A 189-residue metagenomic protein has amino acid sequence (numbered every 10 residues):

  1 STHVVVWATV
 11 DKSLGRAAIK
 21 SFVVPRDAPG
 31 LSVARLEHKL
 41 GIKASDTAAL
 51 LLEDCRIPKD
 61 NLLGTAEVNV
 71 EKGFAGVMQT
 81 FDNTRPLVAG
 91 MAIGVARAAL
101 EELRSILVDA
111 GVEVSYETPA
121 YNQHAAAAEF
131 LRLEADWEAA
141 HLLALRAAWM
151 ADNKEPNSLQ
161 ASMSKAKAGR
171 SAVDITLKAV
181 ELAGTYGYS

Functional and structural regions predicted by a protein language model:
S1-V33: A short core secondary-structure module
K12-R16, L40-A44, N69-E71: Solvent-exposed alpha-helices and their adjacent loops that cap or buttress functional pockets in soluble metabolic
D27-R56: Flexible, small-/acidic-enriched active-site or ligand-binding loops
L31-V33, L40-I42, L62-L63, V77 (+1 more regions): Short clusters of hydrophobic/aromatic residues that line enzyme substrate/ligand-binding pockets
L36-L40, A66-E67, V108: Glycine-anchored helix-breaking recognition loops at helix->coil/strand junctions
L51, Q79-S189: Alpha-helical interface subdomain recognition
E53-A75: Long, acidic (Asp/Glu-rich), low-complexity accessory segments flanking structured domains
